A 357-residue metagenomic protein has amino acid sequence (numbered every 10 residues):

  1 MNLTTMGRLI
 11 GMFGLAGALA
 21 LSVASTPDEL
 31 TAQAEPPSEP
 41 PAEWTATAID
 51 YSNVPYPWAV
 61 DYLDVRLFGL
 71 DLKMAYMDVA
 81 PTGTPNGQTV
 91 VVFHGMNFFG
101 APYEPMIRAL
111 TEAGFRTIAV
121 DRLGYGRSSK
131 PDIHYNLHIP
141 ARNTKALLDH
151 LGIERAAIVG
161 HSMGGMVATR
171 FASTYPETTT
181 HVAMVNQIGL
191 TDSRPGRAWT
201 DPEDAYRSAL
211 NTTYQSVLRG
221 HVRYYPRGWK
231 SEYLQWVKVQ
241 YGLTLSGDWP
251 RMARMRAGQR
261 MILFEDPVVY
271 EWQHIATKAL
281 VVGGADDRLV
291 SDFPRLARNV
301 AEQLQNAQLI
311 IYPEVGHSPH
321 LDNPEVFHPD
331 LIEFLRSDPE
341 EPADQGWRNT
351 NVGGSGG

Functional and structural regions predicted by a protein language model:
L21-S22, P27-V65: An N-terminal hydrophobic leader/cap segment in hydrolases
D64-L70, M77-G83, E112, R122-V159 (+3 more regions): Active-site loop/oxyanion-hole signature of alpha/beta-hydrolase fold enzymes
L72, V79-R127: Conserved HGGG/HGGXW glycine-rich cap/lid loop of the alpha/beta-hydrolase fold
G165-P176, V182: Short glycine-enriched nucleophile-adjacent loop and the immediately C-terminal alpha-helix near the catalytic center
S173, V182-T212: Flexible "cap/lid" loop of the alpha/beta hydrolase fold
R194-A198, T212-Q273: Conserved alpha/beta-hydrolase catalytic His-Asp/Glu region
H274-V315: Conserved loop-alpha-helix segment in the C-terminal half of the alpha/beta-hydrolase fold that carries the catalytic
L304-G357: Catalytic active-site module of serine/aspartate enzymes centered on a nucleophile-bearing elbow/loop
